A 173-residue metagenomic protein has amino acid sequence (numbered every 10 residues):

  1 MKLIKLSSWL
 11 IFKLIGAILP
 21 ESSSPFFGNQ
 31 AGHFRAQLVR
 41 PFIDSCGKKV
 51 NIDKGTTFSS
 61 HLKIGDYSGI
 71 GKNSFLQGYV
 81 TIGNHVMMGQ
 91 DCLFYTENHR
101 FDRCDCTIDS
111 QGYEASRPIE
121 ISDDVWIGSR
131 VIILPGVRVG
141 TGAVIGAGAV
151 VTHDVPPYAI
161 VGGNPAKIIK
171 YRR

Functional and structural regions predicted by a protein language model:
M1-K49: A transmembrane-helix-recognition feature enriched in membrane-embedded lipid enzymes and envelope glyco-/phospholipid
G32-A36, T57-I64, G69-V137, N164-P165 (+1 more regions): Flexible, glycine/small-residue-enriched loop-and-beta-strand segment within the central core of proteins
K49-I52, I70: Extracellular beta-strand-rich, repetitive "passenger/adhesive" scaffolds that bind or process carbohydrates
Y67, G142, A159: Catalytic-loop signature of eukaryotic-like protein kinases
H99, G140, P156-Y158: Short conserved catalytic/interaction loops centered on acidic-Pro-aromatic/His motifs
G128-V144, A149-H153: Beta-rich strand-turn-strand
I145, V161-G163: Hydrophobic alpha-helical packing residues
A149, P157-A159, K167: Glycine-centered loop/turn positions within well-structured domains that cap or flank conserved ligand/cofactor-binding
